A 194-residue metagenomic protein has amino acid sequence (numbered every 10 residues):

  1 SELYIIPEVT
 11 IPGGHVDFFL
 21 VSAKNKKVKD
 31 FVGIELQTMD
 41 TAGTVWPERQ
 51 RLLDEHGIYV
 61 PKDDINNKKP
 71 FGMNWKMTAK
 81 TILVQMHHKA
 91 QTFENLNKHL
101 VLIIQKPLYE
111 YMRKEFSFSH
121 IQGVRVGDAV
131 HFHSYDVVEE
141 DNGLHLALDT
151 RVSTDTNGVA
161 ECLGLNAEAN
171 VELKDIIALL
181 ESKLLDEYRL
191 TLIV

Functional and structural regions predicted by a protein language model:
S1-P47: Active-site metal-binding core of divalent-cation-utilizing nuclease and nuclease-like domains
V32-Q37, Q50-R51, Q122-H131: A signal for specific C-terminal beta-sheet/loop modules enriched in small/flexible residues with GP/PG/PP motifs
E35-G57, G72-W75: Short beta-strand-loop-alpha-helix junction that forms the active-site gateway of nucleic-acid-processing nucleases
V60-V194: Non-catalytic C-terminal interaction segments of nucleic acid-processing enzymes
